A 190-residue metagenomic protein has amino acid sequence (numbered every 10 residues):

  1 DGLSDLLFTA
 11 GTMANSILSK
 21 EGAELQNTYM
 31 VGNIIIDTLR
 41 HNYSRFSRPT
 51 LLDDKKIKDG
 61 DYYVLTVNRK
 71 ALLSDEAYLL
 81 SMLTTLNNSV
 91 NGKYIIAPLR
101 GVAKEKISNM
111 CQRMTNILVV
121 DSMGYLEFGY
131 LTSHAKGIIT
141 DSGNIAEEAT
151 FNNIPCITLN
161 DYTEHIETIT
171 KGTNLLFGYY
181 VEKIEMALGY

Functional and structural regions predicted by a protein language model:
D1-K93, V102-Y190: Nucleotide-activated sugar donor-binding and catalytic core shared by glycosyltransferases and related lipid-linked
